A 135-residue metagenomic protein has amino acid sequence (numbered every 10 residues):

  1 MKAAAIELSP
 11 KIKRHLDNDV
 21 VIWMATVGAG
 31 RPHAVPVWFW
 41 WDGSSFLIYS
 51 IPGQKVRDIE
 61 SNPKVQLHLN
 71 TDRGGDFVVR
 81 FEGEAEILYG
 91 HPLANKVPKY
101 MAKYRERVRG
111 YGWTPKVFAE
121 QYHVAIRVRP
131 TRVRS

Functional and structural regions predicted by a protein language model:
M1-E7, V78-S135: Charged, gly/pro-rich active-site loop segments
K2-W23: Short, basic/aromatic recognition patches
N18-D19, N62, Q121: Structured helix-beta-strand junction loops
D19-I51, V65-N70, V78-R80: Short beta-strand segments
Q54: Short alpha-helical
T71-D72, P130: Short secondary-structure boundary segments
